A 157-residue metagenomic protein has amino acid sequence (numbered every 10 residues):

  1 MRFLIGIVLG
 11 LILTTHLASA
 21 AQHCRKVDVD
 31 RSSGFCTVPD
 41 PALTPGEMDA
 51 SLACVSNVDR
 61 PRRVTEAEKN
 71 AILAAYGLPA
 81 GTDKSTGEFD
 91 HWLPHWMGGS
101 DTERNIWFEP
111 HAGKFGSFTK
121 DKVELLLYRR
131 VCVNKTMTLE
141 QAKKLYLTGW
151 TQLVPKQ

Functional and structural regions predicted by a protein language model:
F3-G6, T15-E88, H95-Q157: Nuclease and nuclease-like effector domains acting on nucleic acids or nucleotide cofactors
